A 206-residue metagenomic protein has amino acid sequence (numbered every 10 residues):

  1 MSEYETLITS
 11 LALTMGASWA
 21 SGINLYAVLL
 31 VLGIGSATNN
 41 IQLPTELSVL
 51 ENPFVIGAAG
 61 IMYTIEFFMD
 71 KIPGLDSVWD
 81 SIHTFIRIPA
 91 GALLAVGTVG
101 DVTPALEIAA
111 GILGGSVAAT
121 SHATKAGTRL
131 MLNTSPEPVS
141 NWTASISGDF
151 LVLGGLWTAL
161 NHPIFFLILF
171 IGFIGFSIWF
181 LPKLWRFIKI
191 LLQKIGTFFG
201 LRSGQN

Functional and structural regions predicted by a protein language model:
M1-T9, G35-F54, L94-A110, A159-L167: Helix-coil boundary and interhelical linker segments in multi-pass alpha-helical membrane proteins
S10, I108, I112, L132-A144: The feature identifies polytopic integral membrane transport proteins across all domains of life
M15, T64-S77, T124-N133: C-terminal ends of transmembrane helices
G16, L93-T98, K125-L132, S145 (+1 more regions): Generic transmembrane alpha-helix signature in multi-pass membrane proteins, especially transporters/channels
E46-F54, V99-E107, A126-E137, W185-F198: A cytosolic-side transmembrane-helix exit/cap motif
N52, S77-P89, P136, S140-W142: Cytoplasmic-side transmembrane-helix entry/capping segments in multi-pass membrane proteins
A59-M69, G114-K125, F176-P182: Alpha-helical transmembrane segments of multi-pass membrane proteins
P89-T98, E107-G127, F150: Mid-bilayer segments of alpha-helical transmembrane spans in multi-pass integral membrane proteins that mediate
